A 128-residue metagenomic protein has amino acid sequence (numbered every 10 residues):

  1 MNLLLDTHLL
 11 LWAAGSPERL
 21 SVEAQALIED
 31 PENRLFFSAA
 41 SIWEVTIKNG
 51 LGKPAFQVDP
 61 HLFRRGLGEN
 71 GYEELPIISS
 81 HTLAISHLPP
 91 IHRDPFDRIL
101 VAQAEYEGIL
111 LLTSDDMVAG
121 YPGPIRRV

Functional and structural regions predicted by a protein language model:
M1-F37, L51-R65, E107, D116-G120: Short, well-structured N-terminal submotif of metal-dependent ribonuclease cores
L9, S41-I42, H81, L100 (+1 more regions): Alpha-helix capping/helix-boundary segments
A14, A40, I77-S80: Generic beta-structure capping elements
V45: Phosphate/NTP-binding elements of NTP-utilizing enzymes
A55-H61, G68-S114, V128: Active-site neighborhoods of divalent-metal-dependent phosphate/nucleic-acid chemistry enzymes
P122-V128: Active-site regions of enzymes building and remodeling cell-envelope glycoconjugates
